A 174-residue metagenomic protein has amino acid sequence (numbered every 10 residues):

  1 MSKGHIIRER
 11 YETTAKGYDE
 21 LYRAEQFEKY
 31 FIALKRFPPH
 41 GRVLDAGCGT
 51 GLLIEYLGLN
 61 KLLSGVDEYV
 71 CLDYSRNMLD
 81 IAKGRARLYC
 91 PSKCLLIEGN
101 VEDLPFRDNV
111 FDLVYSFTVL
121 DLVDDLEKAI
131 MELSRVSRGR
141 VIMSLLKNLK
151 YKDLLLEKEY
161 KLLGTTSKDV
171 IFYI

Functional and structural regions predicted by a protein language model:
M1-P38, L52, L149-Y151, K168-I171: Conserved class I S-adenosyl-L-methionine
A33-H40, K61, L104-P105: Glycine-rich helix-loop-beta junction characteristic of Rossmann-like nucleotide cofactor-binding loops
R36, E132-S137: Conserved helix-to-beta-strand junction in the class I
L44, G49-D103: Class I SAM-dependent methyltransferase SAM/SAH-binding core
Y115: A conserved beta-strand element that flanks and buttresses the S-adenosyl-L-methionine
T118-V119: Short catalytic micro-motifs in class I SAM-dependent methyltransferases
V123-E132: A short, conserved alpha-helix within the catalytic core of class I
R138-K147: Conserved beta-strand signature within the Rossmann-like core of class I S-adenosyl-L-methionine
